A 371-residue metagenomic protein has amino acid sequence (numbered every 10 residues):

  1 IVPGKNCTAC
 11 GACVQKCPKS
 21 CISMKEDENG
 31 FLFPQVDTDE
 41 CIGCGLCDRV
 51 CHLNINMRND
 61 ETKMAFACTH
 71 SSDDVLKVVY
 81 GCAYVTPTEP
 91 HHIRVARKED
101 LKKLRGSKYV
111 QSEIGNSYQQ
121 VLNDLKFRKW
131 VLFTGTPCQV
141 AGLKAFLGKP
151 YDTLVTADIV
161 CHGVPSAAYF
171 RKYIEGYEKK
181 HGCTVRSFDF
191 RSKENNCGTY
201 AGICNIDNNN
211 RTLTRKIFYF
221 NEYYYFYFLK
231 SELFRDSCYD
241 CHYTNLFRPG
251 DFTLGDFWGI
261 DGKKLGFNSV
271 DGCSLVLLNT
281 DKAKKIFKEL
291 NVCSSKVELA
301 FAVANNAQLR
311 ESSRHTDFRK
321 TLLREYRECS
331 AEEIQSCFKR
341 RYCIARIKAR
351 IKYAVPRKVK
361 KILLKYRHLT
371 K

Functional and structural regions predicted by a protein language model:
I1, N6, A12-N29, F33 (+2 more regions): Iron-sulfur cluster-binding cysteine motifs and their immediate structural context in ferredoxin-like electron-transfer
I1-G4, V36-D39, F220-L229: Short, intrinsically disordered, charge-biased short linear motifs at domain edges
K5-K19, D39-N54, T136-G142, L233-L246: Local cysteine-cluster metal-coordination motifs and their immediate loop/turn environment, predominantly Fe-S cluster
A12-P34, G202-Y223: Short, charged low-complexity linear segments at domain edges
T38-D124, A302-R324, C329-E333: Flanking helices and flexible, charged tails adjoining ferredoxin-like Fe-S electron-transfer domains in multi-subunit
D73, T86-T88, F133-L143, G163: Gly/Ser/Thr-rich loops at beta-strand to alpha-helix junctions that form or flank small-molecule/cofactor-binding
D152-G176: Short, flexible loop segments at boundaries between secondary-structure elements
E178, C183-K371: Long, compositionally biased charged/polar accessory segments in the mid-to-C-terminal portions of proteins
